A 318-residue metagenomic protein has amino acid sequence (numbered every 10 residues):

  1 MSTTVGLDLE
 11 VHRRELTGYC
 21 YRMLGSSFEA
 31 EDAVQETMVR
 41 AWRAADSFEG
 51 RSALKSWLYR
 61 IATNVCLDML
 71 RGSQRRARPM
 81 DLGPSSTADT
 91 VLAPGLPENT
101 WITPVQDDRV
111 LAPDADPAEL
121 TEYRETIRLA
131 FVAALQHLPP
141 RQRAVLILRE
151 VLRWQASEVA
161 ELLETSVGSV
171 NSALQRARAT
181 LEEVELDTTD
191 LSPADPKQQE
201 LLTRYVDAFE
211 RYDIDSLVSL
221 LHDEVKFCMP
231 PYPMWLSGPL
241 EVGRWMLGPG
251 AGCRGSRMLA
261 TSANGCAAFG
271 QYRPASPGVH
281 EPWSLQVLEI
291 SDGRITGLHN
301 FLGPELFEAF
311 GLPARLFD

Functional and structural regions predicted by a protein language model:
M1-G18, F28-E31, W42: A short, charge-rich alpha-helical start-of-domain segment used by transcription regulators
S26, M38-L54, D68-A77, Q136 (+1 more regions): Sigma70-family region 2
D32-V39, S52-N64: Structural recognition of an alpha-helix C-terminal capping motif at a helix-to-coil junction
T37, I61, A130, L146 (+2 more regions): Hydrophobic positions on the alpha-helical face of helix-turn-helix-like DNA-binding modules
T63-D81, D89-E98, E183: Arg/Lys-rich amphipathic alpha helix in sigma70-family domain 2
Q136-Q155: Short amphipathic alpha helix immediately N-terminal
A156-L162, V167-G255: Solvent-exposed, charged amphipathic helical/linker segments at domain boundaries
G243-D318: Low-complexity, glycine/alanine/valine/leucine- and proline-rich hydrophobic stretches
